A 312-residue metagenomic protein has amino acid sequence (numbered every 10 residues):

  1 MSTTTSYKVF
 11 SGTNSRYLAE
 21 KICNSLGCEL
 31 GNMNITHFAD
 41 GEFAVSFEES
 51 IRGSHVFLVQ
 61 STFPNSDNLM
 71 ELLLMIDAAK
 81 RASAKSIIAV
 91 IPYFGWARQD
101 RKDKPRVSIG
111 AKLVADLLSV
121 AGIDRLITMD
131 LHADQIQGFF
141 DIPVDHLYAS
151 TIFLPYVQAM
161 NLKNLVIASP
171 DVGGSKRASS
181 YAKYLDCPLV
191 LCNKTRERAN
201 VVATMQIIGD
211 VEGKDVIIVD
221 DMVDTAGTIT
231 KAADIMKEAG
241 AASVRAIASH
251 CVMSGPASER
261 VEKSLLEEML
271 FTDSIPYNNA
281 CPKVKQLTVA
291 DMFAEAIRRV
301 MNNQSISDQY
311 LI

Functional and structural regions predicted by a protein language model:
M1-I312: PRPP-associated nucleotide enzymes
